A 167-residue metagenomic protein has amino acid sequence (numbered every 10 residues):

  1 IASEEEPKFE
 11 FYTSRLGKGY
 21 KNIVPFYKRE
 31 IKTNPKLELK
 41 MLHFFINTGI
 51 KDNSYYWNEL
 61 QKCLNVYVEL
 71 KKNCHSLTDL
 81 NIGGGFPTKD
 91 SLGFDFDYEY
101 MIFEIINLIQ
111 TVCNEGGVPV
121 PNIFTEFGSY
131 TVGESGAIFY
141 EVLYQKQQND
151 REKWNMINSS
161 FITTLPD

Functional and structural regions predicted by a protein language model:
I1-E38: Conserved anion-binding
K40-M41, T48-D167: C-terminal active-site-proximal or functional interface alpha/beta core segments in diverse enzymes
